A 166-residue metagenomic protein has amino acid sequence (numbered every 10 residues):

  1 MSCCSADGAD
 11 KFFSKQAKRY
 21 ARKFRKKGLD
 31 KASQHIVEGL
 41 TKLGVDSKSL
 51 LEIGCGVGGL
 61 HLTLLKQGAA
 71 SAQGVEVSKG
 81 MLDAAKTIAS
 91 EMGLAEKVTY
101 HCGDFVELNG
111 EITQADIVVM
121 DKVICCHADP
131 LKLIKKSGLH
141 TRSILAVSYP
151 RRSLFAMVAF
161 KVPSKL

Functional and structural regions predicted by a protein language model:
M1-G44: Conserved class I S-adenosyl-L-methionine
S47-G56: Conserved class I S-adenosyl-L-methionine
G59-A95, C102: Class I SAM-dependent methyltransferase SAM/SAH-binding core
G103-E107: Conserved SAM/SAH-binding loop
I117-D129: A short SAM/SAH-binding and catalytic strip from SAM-dependent methyltransferases
L131-S143: A short glycine-rich, Lys/Arg-flanked "PGG" loop and its adjoining helix->strand segment in the class I
R142-P150: Conserved beta-strand signature within the Rossmann-like core of class I S-adenosyl-L-methionine
P150-L166: C-terminal alpha-helical "lid/dimerization" subdomain adjacent to the S-adenosyl-L-methionine
